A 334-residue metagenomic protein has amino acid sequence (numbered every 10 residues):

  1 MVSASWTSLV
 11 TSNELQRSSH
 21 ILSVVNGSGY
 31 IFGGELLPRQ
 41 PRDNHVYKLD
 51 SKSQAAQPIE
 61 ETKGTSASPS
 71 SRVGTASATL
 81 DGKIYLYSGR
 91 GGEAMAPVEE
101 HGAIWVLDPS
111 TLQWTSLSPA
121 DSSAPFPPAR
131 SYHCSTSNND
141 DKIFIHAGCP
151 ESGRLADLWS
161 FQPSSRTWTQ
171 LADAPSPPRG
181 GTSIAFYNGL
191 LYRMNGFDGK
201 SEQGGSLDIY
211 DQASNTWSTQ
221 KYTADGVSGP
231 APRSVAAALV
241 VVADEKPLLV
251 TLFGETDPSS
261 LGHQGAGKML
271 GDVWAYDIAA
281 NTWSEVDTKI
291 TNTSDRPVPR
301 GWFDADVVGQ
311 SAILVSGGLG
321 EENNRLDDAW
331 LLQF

Functional and structural regions predicted by a protein language model:
M1-F334: Kelch-like beta-propeller repeat domains
